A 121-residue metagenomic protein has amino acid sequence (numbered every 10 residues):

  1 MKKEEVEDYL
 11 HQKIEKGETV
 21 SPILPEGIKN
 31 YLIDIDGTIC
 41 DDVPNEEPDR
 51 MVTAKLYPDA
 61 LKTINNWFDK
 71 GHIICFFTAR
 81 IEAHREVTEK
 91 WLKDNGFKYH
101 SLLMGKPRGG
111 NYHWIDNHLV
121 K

Functional and structural regions predicted by a protein language model:
M1-K121: HAD-like aspartate-dependent phosphatase fold
